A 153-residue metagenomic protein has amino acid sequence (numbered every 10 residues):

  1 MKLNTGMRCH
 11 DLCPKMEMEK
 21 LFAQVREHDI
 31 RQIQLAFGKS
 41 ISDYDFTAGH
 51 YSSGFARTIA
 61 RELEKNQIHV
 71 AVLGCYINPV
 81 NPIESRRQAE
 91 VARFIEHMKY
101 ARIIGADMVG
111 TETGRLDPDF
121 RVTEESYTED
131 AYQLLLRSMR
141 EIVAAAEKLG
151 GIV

Functional and structural regions predicted by a protein language model:
M1-R8, V70-N81, R115-T123: N-terminal small/glycine-rich loop or linker at the start of catalytic domains across soluble metabolic enzymes
K2-C9, M16, I33, K39 (+2 more regions): Acidic/histidine-rich catalytic cores of soluble enzymes
M7-E27, G49-A56: N-terminal-biased segments
C9-C13, S40-T47, Y76-V80: Short histidine/acidic/glycine/proline-rich micro-motifs that form metal- and phosphate-coordinating active-site loops
M18-S40, H97, I104-M108: Catalytic domains of carbohydrate-active enzymes, especially glycoside hydrolases
K20, R57-T58, E62-K65, V80-V153: Active-site acidic/histidine proton-transfer and metal-coordination neighborhood in alpha/beta enzyme cores
I30, I68, G151: Short phosphate-binding/catalytic loops that engage adenosine nucleotides
Q34-A60, T113-F120: Glycine-rich, proline-tolerant flexible connector loops at the mouths of alpha/beta enzymes
